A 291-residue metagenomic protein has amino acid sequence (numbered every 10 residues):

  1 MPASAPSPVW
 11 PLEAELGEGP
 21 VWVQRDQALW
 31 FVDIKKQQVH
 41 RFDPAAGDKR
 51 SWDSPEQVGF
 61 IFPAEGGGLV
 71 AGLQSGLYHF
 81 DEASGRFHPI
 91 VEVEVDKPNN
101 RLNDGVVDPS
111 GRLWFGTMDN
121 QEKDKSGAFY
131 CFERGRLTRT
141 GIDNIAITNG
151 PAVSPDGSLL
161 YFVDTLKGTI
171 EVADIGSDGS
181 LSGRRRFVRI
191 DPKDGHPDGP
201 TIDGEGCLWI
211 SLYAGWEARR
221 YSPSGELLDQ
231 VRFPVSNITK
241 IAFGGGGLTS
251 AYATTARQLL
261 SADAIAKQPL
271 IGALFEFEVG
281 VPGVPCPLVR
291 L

Functional and structural regions predicted by a protein language model:
A5-P11, G47-D53, H88-V95, R136-I142 (+2 more regions): A short beta-strand motif characteristic of beta-propeller blades
L12-D26, S54-L73, D96-R112, I142-L159 (+2 more regions): Beta-rich, blade/repeat-based domains predominating in secreted/periplasmic proteins but also intracellular
V23-Q24, L29-I34, V70-S75, F115-K123 (+3 more regions): Conserved beta-strand positions in repeat-built beta-propeller and related beta-rich domains
Q38-H40, G76-Y78, G127-Y130, T169-E171 (+2 more regions): A short loop-to-beta-strand structural motif that recurs across blades of beta-propeller domains
R86-G141: Hydrophobic alpha-helical segments and helix pairs
T169, R189-E226: Loop/turn-rich, solvent-exposed surfaces of beta-rich toroidal or solenoidal domains
A173-S180, E278-V284: Short loop/turn segments immediately following beta-strands, especially the blade-tip and inter-blade linker loops
A242-L291: Blade-level signature of beta-propeller repeat domains, shared across WD40, Kelch, NHL, RCC1 and BNR/Asp-box propellers
